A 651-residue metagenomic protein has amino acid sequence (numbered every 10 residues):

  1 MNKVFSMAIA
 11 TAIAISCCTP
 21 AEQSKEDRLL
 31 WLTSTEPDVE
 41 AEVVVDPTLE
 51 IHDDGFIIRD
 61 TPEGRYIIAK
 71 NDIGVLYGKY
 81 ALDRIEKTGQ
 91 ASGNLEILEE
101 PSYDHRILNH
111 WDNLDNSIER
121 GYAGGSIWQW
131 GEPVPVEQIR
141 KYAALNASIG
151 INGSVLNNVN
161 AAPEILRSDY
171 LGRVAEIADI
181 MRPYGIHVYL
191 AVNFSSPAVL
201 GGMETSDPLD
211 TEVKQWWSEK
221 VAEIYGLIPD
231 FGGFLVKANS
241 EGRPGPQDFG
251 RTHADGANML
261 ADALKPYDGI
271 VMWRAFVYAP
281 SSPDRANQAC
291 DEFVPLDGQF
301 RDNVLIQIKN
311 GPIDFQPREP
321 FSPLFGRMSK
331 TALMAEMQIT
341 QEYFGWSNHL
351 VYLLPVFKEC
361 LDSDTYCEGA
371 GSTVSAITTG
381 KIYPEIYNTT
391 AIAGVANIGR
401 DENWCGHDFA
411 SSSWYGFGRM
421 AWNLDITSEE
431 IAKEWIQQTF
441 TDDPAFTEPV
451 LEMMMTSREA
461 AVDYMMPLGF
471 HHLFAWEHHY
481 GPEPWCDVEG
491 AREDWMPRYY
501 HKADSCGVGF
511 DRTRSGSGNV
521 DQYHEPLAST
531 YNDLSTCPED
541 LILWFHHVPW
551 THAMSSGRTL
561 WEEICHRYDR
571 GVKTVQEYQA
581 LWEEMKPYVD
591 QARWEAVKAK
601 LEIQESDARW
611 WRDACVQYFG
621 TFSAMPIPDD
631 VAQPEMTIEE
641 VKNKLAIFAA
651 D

Functional and structural regions predicted by a protein language model:
N2-A10: Sec-dependent signal peptide recognition, specifically the positively charged N-region followed immediately by
T11-K25: Bacterial Sec-dependent signal peptides at the C-terminal "C-region" and cleavage site
T19, T48-L49, D72-G74, D115 (+3 more regions): Short, glycine-/Ser/Thr-/acidic-enriched flexible segments
E22-D38: Short, charged N-terminal beta->alpha structural module
Q23-E26, L49-G55, R59-S218, A222-L235 (+2 more regions): Feature activates predominantly on carbohydrate-active enzymes
D38-I51: Auxiliary, metal-adjacent structural segments of Zn-dependent hydrolase domains
K87, Q129-W130, S168, E176 (+3 more regions): Catalytic-core regions of glycoside hydrolase
S372-D651: Catalytic domains of carbohydrate-active enzymes that cleave complex glycans
